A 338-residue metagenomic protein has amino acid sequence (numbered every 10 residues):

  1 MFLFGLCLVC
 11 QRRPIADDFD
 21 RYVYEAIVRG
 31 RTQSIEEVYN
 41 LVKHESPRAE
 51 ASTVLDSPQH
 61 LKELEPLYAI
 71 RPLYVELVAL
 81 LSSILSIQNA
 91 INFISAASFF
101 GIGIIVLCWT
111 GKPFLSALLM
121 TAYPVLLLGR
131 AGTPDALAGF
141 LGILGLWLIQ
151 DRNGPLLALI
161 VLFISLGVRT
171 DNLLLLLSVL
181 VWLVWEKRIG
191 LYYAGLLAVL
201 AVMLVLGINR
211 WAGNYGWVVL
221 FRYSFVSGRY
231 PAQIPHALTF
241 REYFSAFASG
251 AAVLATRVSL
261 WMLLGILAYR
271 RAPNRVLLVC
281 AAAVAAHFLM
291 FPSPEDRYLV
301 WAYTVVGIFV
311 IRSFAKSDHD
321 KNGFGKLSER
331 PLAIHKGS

Functional and structural regions predicted by a protein language model:
Q11, G190-I266: Membrane-lumen/periplasm interface segments of specific transmembrane helices in polyprenyl phosphate-linked
I27-I70, I334: Interfacial juxtamembrane loops and adjacent helix segments that form the catalytic/substrate-binding surfaces
L80, A90-F114: Transmembrane-helix motifs of polytopic, lipid-linked glycan transferases
I94-S98, F114-L144, G167-V168, L174 (+1 more regions): Multi-pass, polyprenyl lipid-linked donor-dependent membrane glycosyltransferases
I105, L137-I160, V305-F309: Specific aromatic-rich, kink-prone transmembrane helix
L146, D151-R152, L174-L200: Perimembrane helix-loop-helix junctions
P155-T170, L176-W182, A285: Membrane-interface alpha helices of multi-pass inner-membrane proteins
A252-A285, V310: Hydrophobic, aromatic-rich transmembrane alpha-helices and their immediate juxtamembrane boundary segments
